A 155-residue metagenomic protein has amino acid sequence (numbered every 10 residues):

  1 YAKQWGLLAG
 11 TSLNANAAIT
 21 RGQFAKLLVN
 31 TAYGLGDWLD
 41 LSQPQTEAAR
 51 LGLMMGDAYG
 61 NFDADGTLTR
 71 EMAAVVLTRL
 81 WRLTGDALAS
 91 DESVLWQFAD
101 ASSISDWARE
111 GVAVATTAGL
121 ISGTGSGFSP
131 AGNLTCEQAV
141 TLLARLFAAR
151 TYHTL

Functional and structural regions predicted by a protein language model:
K3-M72, L77-R109, I121-L134, R145-L155: Feature responds to low-complexity, polar/acidic, surface-exposed segments characteristic of secreted/exported proteins
V112: Catalytic cores of secreted/periplasmic or lumenal enzymes
